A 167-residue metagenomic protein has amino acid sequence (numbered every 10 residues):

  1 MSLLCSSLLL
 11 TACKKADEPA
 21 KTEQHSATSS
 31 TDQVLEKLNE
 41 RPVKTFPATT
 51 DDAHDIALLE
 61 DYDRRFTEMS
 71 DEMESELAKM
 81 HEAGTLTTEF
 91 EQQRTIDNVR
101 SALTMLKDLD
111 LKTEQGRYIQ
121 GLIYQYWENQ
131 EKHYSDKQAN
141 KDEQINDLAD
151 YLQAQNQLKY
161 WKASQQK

Functional and structural regions predicted by a protein language model:
M1-L3: Sec-dependent signal peptide recognition, specifically the positively charged N-region followed immediately by
L9-A12: C-terminal motif of bacterial Sec signal peptides marking the signal peptidase cleavage site
K15-A16, E131: Hydrophobic alpha-helical segments, especially transmembrane helices and their immediate juxtamembrane helical caps
A16-F90, A163-K167: Immediate post-signal-peptide N-terminus of mature secreted/exported proteins
T31, D52, V99-A102, Y151-A154: Short amphipathic alpha-helical segments that mediate assembly, nucleic-acid/protein binding, or membrane association
E91-L148: Long, amphipathic, charge-rich alpha-helical segments that form helical bundles/coiled-coils
L152-K167: Short, low-complexity, Pro/Ser/Thr/Gly-rich segments in the mature regions of secreted, periplasmic
